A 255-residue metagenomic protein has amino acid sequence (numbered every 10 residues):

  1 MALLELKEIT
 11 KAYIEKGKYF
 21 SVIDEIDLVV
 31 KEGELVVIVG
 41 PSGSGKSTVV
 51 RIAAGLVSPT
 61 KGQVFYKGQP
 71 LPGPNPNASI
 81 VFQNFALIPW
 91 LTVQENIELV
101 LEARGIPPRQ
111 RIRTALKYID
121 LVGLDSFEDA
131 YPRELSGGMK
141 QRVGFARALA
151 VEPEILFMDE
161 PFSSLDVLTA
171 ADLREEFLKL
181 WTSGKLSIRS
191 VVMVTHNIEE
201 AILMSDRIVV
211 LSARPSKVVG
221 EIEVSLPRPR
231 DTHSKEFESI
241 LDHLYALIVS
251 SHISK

Functional and structural regions predicted by a protein language model:
V39-P41: The feature captures the beta-strand-to-loop junction immediately N-terminal to the Walker
A54: Helix-to-loop junction immediately C-terminal to a conserved catalytic motif
G62-P74: Conserved ABC transporter NBD signature motif
L91-E98: Short coil-to-helix segment of the ABC ATPase nucleotide-binding domain corresponding to the Q-loop/switch region
E98, E102, R109-F127, L178-T182: Conserved ABC ATPase "signature" region
Y131-L135, M139: Conserved ABC ATPase signature
A150-E154: A short, proline-enriched helix->beta-strand linker immediately N-terminal to the Walker B motif in ABC-type P-loop
